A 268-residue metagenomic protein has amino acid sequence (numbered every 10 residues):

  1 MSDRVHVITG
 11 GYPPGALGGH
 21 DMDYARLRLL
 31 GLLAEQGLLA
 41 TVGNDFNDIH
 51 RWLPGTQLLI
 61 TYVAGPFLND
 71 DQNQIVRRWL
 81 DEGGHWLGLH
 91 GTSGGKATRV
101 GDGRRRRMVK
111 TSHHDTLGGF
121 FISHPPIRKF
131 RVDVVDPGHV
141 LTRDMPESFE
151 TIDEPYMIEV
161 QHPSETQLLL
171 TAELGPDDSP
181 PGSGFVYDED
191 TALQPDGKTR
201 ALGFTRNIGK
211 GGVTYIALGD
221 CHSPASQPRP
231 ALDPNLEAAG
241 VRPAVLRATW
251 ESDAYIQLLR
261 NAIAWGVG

Functional and structural regions predicted by a protein language model:
M1, W52-P54, D81, Q161-P163 (+1 more regions): Extracellular/periplasmic catalytic domains that process cell-envelope and extracellular macromolecules
R4, V186-L202, N207-G268: Extracellular ligand-binding/catalytic regions of CAZymes and related secreted enzymes and adhesion modules
R4-I8, G15-V100: Helical hinge/lid and interdomain linker segments adjacent to catalytic or ligand-binding clefts that mediate domain
Y12-P14, D48, P66-F67, S93-G95 (+5 more regions): Short, solvent-exposed loop/turn segments at secondary-structure junctions
P14-D23, T98-R106, P228-E237: Short, flexible/disordered intra-domain loops and linkers
L30, R77, T142, R260-I263: Non-transmembrane alpha-helical segments in soluble domains of secreted/periplasmic/extracellular proteins
F67-E147: A glycine-rich, often tryptophan-bearing local segment used as a flexible ligand/cofactor-contacting loop or short
G119-C221: Catalytic beta-strand/loop cores that center a nucleophilic Ser/Cys/Thr and support acyl-enzyme chemistry
